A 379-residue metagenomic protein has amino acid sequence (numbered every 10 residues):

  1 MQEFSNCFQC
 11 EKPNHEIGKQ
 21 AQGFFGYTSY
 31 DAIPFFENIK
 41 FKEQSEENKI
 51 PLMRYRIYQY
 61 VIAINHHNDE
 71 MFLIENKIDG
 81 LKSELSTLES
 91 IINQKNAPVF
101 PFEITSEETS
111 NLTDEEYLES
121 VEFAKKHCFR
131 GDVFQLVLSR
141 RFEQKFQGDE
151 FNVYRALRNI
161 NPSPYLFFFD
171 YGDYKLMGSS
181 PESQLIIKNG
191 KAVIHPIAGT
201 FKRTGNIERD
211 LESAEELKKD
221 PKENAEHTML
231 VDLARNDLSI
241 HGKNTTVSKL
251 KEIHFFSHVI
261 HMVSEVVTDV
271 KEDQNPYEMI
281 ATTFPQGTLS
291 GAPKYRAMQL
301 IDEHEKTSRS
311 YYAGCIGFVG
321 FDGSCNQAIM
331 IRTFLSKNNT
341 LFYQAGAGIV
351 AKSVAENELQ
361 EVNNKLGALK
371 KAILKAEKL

Functional and structural regions predicted by a protein language model:
M1-L379: Extended alpha-helical targeting/anchoring segments, especially N-terminal organellar/secretory targeting helices
